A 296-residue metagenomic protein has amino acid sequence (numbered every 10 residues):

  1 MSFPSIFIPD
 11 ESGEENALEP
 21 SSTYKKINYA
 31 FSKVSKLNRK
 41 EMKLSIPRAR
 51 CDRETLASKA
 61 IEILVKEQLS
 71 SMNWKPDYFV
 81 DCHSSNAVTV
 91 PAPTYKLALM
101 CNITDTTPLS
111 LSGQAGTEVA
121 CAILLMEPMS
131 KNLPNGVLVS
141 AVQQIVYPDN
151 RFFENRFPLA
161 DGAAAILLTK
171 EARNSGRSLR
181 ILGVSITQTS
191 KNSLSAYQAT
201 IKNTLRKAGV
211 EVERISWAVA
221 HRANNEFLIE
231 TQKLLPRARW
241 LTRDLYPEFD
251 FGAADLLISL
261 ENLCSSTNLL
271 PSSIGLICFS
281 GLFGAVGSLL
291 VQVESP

Functional and structural regions predicted by a protein language model:
M1-E54, D149-K207, S280-F283, L289-P296: Condensing-enzyme catalytic core mediating Claisen C-C bond formation in acyl metabolism
R50-G113, V210-L228: Conserved beta-ketoacyl condensing-enzyme motif
D52-A60, A92, T117, P158 (+4 more regions): Conserved active-site and cofactor/substrate-binding residues in soluble primary-metabolism enzymes
R53-M72, A122, M126, T200-G209 (+4 more regions): Stable alpha-helical structural segments in soluble proteins, enriched in small hydrophobic residues
D81, L138-V139, I277: Structural beta-sheet core signal
S85-N86, T104-P134, R156-P158, E171 (+1 more regions): Claisen-condensing/thiolase-fold acyl-transfer catalytic domains that form or cleave C-C bonds in fatty acid
A87-V90, T117-A120, I145-D149, S190: Short, well-ordered, mixed-charge alpha-helical segments that flank or form enzyme active sites
T89-N102, L138-Q144, R173-G176, E226-R237: Acidic-glycine-rich active-site phosphate/pyrophosphate-binding loop
